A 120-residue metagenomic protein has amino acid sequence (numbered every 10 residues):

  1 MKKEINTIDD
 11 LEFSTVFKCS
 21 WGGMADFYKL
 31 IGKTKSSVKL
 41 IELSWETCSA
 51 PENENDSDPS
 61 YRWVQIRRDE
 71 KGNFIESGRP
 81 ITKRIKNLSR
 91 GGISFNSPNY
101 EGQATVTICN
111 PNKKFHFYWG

Functional and structural regions predicted by a protein language model:
M1-F27, S37-G120: Mixed-charge, low-complexity intrinsically disordered regions
